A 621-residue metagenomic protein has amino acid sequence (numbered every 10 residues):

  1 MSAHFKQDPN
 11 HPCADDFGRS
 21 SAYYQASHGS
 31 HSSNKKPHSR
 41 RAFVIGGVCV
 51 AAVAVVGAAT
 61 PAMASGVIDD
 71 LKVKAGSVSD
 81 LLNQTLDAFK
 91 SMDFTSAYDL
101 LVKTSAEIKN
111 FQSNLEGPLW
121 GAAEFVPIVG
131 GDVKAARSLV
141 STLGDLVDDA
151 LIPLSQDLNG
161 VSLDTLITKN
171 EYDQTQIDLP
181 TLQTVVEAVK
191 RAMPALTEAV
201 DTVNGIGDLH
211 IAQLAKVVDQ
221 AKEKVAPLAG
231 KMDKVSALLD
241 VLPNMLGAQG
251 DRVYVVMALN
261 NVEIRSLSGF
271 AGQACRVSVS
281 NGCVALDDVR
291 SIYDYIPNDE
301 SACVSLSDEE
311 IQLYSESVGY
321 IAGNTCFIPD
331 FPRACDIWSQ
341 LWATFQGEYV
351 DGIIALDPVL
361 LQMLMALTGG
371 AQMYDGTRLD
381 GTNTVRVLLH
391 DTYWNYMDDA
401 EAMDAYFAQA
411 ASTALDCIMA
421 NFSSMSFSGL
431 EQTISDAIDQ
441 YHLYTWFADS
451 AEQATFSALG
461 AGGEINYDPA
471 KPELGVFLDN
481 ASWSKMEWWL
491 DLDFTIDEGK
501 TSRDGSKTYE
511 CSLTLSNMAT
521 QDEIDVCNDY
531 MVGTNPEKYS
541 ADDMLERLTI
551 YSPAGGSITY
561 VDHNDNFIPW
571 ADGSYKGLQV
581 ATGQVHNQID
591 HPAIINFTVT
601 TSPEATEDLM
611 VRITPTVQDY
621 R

Functional and structural regions predicted by a protein language model:
S2-D8, D16-Y24, K35-S39, G46-C49 (+1 more regions): Non-catalytic, solvent-exposed segments at the cell envelope interface
H31: Arg/Lys-rich low-complexity patches in intrinsically disordered regions that function as generic
